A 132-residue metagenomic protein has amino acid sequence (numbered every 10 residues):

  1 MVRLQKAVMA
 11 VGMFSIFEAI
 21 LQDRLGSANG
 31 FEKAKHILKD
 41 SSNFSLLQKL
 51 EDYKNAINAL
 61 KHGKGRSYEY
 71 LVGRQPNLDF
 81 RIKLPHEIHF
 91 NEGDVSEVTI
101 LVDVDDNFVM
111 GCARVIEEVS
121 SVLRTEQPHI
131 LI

Functional and structural regions predicted by a protein language model:
M1-F31: Short, contiguous, well-structured surface segments enriched in hydrophobic/aromatic residues
M1-V2, S27-G30, I37, H89 (+1 more regions): Residue-level signal for well-ordered alpha-helical segments
M1-V8, F44-L47, E51, D103-D106: Short, solvent-exposed segments of well-ordered alpha helices
I16, K49-D52, A59, G111-R114 (+1 more regions): Charged, amphipathic alpha-helical oligomerization/scaffolding segments
Q22-I37, S67-R74: Short acidic alpha-helical/loop segments enriched in Asp/Glu that coordinate divalent cations
L38-N43: Short gly/ser/thr-rich secondary-structure transition/capping motifs
F44-V72: Histidine-centered, metal-coordinating catalytic motifs and their short helical/loop contexts
R66, Y70-I132: Polyanionic, low-complexity intrinsically disordered segments
